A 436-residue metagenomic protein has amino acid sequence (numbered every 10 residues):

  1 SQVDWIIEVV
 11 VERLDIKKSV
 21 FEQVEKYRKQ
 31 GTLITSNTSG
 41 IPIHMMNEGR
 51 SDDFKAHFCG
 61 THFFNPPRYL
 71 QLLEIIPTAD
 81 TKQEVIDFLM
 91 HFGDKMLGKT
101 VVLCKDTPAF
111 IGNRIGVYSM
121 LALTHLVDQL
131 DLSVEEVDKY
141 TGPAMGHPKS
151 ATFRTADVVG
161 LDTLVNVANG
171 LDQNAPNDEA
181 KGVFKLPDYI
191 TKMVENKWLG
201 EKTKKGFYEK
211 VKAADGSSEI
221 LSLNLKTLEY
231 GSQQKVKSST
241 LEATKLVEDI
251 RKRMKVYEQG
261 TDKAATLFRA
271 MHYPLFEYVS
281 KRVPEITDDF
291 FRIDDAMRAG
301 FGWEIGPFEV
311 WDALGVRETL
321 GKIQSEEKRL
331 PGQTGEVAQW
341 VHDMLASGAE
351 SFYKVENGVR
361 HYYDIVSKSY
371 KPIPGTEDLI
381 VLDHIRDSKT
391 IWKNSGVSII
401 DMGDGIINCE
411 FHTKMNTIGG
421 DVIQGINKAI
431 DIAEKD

Functional and structural regions predicted by a protein language model:
S1-D436: N-terminal glycine-rich phosphate-binding loop for ADP-containing cofactors
